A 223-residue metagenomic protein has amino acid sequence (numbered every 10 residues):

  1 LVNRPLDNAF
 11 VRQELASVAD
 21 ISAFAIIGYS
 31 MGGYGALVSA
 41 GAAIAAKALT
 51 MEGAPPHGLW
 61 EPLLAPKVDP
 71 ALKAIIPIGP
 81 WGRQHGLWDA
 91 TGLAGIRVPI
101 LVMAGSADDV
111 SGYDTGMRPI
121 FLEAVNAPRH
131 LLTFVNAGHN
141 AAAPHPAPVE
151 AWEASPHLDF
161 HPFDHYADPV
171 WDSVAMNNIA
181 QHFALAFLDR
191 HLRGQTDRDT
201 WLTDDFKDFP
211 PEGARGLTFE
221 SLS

Functional and structural regions predicted by a protein language model:
L1-S22, I26, V38, K47-A48 (+2 more regions): Alpha/beta-hydrolase active-site loop
N3, D7-F10, T115, P119 (+3 more regions): Extracytoplasmic/secreted proteins, especially bacterial periplasmic and envelope-associated proteins
N3-R4, K67, H85-W88, G92 (+2 more regions): Extracytoplasmic/periplasmic, Sec-exported soluble proteins
V11-V18, A42, P99, E123 (+1 more regions): Structured segments of extracytoplasmic/periplasmic soluble domains in secreted or envelope-associated proteins
G28-A36: Gly/Ala-rich beta-loop-alpha elbow adjacent to hydrolase catalytic centers
G41-G92, V98-M117: Mobile cap/lid helix-loop segments that gate and shape the active-site cleft of serine hydrolases
A94-N177: Active-site-adjacent alpha-helix of alpha/beta-hydrolase-fold enzymes
E150-S223: Catalytic active-site module of serine/aspartate enzymes centered on a nucleophile-bearing elbow/loop
